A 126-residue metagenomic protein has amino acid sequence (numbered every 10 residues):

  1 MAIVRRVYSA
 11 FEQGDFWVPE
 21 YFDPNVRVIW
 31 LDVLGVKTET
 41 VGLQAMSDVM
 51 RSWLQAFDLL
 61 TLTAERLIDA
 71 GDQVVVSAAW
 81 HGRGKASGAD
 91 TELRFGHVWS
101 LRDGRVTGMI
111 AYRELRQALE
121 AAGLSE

Functional and structural regions predicted by a protein language model:
M1-E126: C-terminal and inter-domain tail/linker signature
